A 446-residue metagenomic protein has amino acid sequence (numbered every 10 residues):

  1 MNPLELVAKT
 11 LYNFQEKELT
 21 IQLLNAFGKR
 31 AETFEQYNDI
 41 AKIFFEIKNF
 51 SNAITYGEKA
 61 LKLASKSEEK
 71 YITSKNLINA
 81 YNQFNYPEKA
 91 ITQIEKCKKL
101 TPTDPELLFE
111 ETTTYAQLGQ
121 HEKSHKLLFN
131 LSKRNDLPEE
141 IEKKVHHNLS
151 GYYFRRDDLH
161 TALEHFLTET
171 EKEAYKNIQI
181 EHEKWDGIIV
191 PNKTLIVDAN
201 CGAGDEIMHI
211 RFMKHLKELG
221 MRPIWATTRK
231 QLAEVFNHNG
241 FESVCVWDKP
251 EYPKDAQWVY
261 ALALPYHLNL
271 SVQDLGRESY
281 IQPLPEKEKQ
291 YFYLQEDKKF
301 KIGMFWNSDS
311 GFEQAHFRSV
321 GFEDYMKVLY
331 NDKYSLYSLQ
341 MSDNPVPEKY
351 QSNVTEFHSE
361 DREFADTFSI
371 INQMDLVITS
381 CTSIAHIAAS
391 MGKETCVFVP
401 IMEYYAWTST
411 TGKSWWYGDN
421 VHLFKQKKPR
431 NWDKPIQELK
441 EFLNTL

Functional and structural regions predicted by a protein language model:
M1-F14, L19-F27: N-terminal segments that cap or nucleate solenoid repeat domains
L6-Q15, E32-F50, T55-K59, K66-P87 (+2 more regions): Catalytic machinery of carbohydrate-active enzymes, primarily nucleotide-sugar-dependent glycosyltransferases
